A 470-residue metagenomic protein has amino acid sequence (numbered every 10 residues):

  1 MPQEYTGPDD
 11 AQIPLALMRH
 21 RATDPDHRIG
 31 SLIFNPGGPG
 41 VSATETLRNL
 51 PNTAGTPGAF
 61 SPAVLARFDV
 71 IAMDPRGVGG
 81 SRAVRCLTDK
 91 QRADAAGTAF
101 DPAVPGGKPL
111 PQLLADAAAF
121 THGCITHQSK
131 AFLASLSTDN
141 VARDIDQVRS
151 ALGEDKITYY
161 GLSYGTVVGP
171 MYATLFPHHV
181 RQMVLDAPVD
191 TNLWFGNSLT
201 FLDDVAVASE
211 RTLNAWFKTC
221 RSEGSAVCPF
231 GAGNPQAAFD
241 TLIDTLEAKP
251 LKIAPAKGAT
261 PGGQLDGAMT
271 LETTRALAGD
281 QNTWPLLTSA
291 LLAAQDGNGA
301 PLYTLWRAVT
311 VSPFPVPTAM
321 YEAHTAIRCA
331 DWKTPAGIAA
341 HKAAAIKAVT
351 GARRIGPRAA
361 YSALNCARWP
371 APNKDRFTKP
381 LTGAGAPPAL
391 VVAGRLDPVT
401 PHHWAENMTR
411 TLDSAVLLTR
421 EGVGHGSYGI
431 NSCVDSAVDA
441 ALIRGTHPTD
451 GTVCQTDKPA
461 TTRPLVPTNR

Functional and structural regions predicted by a protein language model:
M1-R19, A371: N-terminal cap/lid segment of alpha/beta-hydrolase-fold proteins
A11-P109, R395, N407: N-terminal cap/lid subdomain of alpha/beta-hydrolase-fold enzymes
P57-A59, R85-T98, L175-T241, A276 (+2 more regions): A catalytic-pocket lid/entrance helix-loop region that shapes and gates access to the active site across common
H127, A142-K156: Conserved acidic catalytic loop of the alpha/beta-hydrolase fold
Q236-P387, I430, V453: Alpha/beta-hydrolase fold active-site neighborhood
A384-G385, L390-A393, D397: Short beta-strand/loop motif that positions the catalytic acidic residue of the alpha/beta-hydrolase fold
P398-H403: Conserved alpha/beta-hydrolase "acid-adjacent" motif
E421-R470: Catalytic active-site module of serine/aspartate enzymes centered on a nucleophile-bearing elbow/loop
